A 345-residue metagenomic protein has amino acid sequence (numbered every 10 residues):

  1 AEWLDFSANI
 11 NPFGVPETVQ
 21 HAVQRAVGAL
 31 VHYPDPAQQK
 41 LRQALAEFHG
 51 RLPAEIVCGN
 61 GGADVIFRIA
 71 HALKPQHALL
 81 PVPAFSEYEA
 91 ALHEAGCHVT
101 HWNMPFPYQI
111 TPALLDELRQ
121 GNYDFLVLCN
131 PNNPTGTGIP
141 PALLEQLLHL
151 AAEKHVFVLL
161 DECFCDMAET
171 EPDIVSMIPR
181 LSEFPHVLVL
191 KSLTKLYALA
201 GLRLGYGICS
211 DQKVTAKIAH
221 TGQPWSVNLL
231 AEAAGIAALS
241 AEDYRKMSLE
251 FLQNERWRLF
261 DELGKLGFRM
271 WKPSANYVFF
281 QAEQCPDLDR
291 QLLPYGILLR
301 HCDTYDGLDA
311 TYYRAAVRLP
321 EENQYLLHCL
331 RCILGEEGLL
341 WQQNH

Functional and structural regions predicted by a protein language model:
A1-H32, G121-N122, H345: N-terminal "arm"/small-domain region of PLP-dependent enzymes with the aminotransferase-like
G14-P16, A37, H186-W271: PLP-dependent aminotransferase class I/II
E17, Q284-Q291, E322-Y325: Short, conserved charged micro-motifs
P34, A46-R68, P81: Short loop-beta-helix segment that forms the pyridoxal 5′-phosphate
H71-L128: PLP-dependent aminotransferase-like
Q109-N122, P134-V158, E162-L196: Active-site pre-lysine segment of PLP-dependent enzymes
A142, P294-Y295, T304-H345: PLP-dependent enzyme catalytic core of the Aspartate aminotransferase-like
Q253, L263-Y295: Conserved PLP-binding catalytic core of the aspartate aminotransferase-like
